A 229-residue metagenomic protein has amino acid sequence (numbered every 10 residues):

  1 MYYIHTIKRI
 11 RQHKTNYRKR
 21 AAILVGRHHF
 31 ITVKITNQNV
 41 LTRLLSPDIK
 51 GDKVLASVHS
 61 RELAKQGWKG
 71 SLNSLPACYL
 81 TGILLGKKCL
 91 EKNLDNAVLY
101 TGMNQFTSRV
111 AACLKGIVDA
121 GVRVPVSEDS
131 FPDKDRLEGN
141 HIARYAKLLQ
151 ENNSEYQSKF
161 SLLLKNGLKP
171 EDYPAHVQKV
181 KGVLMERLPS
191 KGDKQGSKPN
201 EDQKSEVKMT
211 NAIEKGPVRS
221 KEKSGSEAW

Functional and structural regions predicted by a protein language model:
M1-W229: Ribosome-associated RNA-binding proteins
